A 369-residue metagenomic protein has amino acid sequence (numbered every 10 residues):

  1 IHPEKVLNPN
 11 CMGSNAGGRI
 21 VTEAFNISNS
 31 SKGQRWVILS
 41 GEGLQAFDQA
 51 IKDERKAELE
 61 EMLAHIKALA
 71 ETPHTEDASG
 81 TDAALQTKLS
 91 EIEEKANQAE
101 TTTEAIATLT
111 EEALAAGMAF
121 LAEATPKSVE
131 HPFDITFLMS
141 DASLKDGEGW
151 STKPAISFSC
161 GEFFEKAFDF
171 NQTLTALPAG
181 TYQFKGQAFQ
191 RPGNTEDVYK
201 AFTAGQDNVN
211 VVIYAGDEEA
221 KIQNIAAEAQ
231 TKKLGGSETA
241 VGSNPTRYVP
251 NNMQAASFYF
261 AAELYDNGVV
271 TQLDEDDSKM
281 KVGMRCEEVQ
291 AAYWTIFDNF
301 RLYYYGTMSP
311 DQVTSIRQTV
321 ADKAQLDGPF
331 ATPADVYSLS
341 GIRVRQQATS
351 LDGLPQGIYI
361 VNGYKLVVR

Functional and structural regions predicted by a protein language model:
I1-Q49: Lectin-like carbohydrate-binding module/patch detector with strong preference for beta-trefoil
V6, C11, S30, A167 (+3 more regions): Extracellular carbohydrate recognition
F47-E100: Amphipathic, heptad-repeat alpha-helical segments
A115-K153, S309-D311: Extracellular carbohydrate-recognition regions
L144, F168-Y199, D207, N267-V269 (+1 more regions): Extra-cytoplasmic beta-strand recognition segments
W150, F163-E165, F189-V209, Q290-Y293: Extended, low-complexity, turn-rich repeat/linker tracts enriched in Gly/Pro/Ser/Thr and Asp/Glu that occur
E218-D277: Extracellular carbohydrate recognition and processing domains and analogous Trp-centered ligand-binding platforms
T314-R369: C-terminal outer-membrane/trafficking sorting elements
